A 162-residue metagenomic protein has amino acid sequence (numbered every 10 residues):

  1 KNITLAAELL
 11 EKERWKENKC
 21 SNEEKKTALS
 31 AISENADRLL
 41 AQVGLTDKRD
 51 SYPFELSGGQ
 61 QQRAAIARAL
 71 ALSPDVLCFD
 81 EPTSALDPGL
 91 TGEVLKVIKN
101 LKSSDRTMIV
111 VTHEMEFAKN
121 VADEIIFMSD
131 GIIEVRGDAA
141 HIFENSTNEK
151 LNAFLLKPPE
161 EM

Functional and structural regions predicted by a protein language model:
Y52-L56, Q60: Conserved ABC ATPase signature
A71-D75: A short, proline-enriched helix->beta-strand linker immediately N-terminal to the Walker B motif in ABC-type P-loop
L77-D80: Catalytic Walker B motif of ABC-type/P-loop ATPase nucleotide-binding domains
P88-L90: Helix N-cap at the start of a conserved alpha-helix in ABC-type nucleotide-binding domains
T112-H113: H-loop/switch region of ABC-family ATPase nucleotide-binding domains
A118-N120: A short, surface-exposed alpha-helical micro-motif characterized by mixed small hydrophobic and charged/polar residues
